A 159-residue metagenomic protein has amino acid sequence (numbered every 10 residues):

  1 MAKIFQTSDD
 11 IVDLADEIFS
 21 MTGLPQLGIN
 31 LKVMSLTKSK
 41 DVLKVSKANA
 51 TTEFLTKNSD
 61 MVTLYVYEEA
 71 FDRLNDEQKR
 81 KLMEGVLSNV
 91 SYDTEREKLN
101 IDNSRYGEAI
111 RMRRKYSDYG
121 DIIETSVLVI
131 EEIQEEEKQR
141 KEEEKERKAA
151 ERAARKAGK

Functional and structural regions predicted by a protein language model:
M1-K57, A70: A metal-dependent hydrolase signature that marks the N-terminal structural subdomain at the beginning of catalytic folds
T7, Q78-K79: Short amphipathic alpha-helical segments
D16-L24, E124, L128-E131, E135-K138 (+2 more regions): Generic surface-pattern signal
D41-K44, Y65-V66, S88: Subset of Sec-pathway N-terminal targeting signals
N49-E77, D93, E97, D102: Active-site scaffold of zinc-dependent metalloenzymes
R80-D93: Active-site recognition of the HExxH zinc-binding catalytic motif
Y92-K138: Post-HExxH zinc-binding segment in Zn-dependent metallohydrolases
E142-K159: Short acidic DE-rich linear segments
